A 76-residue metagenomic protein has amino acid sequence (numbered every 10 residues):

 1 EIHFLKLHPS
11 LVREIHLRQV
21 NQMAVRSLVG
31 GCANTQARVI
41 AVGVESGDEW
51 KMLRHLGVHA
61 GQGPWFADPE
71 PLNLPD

Functional and structural regions predicted by a protein language model:
E1-D76: EAL-family c-di-GMP phosphodiesterase catalytic domain
